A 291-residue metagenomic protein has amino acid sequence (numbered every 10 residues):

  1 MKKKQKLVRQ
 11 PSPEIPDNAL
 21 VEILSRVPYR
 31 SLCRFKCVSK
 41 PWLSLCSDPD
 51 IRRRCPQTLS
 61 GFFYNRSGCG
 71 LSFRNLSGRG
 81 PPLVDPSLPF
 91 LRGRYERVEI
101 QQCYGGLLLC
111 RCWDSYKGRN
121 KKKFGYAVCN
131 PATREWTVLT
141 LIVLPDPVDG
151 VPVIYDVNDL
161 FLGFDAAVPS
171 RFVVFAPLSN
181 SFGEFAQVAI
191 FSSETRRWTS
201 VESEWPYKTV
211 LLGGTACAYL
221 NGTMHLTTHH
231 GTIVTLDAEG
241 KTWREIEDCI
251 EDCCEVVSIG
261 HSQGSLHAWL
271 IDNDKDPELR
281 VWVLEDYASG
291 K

Functional and structural regions predicted by a protein language model:
M1-K291: N-terminal entry/capping and adjacent linker segments that precede and initiate structured domains
